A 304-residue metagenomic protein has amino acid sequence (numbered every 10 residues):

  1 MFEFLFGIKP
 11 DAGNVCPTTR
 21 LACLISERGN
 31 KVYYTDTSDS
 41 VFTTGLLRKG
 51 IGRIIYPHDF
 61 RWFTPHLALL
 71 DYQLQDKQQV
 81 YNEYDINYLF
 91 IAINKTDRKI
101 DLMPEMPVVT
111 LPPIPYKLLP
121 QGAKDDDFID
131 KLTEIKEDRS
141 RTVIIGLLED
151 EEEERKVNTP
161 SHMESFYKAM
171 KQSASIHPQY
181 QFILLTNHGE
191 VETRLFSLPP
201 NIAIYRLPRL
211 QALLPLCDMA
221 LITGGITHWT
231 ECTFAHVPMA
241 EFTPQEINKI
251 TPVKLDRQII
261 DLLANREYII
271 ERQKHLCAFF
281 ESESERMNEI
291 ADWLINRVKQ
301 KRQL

Functional and structural regions predicted by a protein language model:
M1-D101, L132, I145, K156-L304: Glycosyltransferase specificity loop/lid
I86-E151, T186-E190: A nucleotide-sugar donor-handling region in carbohydrate enzymes
